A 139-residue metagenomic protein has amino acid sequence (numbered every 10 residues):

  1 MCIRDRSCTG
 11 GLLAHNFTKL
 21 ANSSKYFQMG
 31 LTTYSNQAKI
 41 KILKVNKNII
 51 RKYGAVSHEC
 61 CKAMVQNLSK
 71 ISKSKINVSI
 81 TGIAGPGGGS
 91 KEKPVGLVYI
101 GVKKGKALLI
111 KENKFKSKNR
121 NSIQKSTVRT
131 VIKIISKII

Functional and structural regions predicted by a protein language model:
R4-I139: Short alpha-helical segments enriched in small residues
